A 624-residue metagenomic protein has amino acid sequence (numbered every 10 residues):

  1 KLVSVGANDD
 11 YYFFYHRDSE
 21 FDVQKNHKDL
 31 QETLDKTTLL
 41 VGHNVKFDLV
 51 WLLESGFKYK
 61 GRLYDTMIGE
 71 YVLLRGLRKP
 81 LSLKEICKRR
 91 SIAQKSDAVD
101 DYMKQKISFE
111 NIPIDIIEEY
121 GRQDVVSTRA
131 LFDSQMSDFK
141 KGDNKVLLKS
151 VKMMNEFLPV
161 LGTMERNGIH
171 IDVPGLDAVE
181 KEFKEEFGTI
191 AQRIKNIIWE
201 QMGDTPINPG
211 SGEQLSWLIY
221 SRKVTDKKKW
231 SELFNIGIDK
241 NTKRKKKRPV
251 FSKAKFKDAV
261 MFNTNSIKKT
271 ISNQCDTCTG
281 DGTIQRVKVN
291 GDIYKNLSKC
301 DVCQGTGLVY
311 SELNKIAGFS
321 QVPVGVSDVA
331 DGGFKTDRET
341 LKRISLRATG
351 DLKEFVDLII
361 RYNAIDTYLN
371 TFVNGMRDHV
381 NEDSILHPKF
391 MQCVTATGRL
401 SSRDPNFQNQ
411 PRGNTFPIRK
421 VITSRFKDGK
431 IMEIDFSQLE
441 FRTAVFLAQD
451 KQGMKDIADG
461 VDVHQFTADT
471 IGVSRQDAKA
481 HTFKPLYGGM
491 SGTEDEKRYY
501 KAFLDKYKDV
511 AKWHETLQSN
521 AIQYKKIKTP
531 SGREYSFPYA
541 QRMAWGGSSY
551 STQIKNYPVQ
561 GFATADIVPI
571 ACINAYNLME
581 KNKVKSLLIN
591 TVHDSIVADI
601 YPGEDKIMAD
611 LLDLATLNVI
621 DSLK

Functional and structural regions predicted by a protein language model:
K1-S4, R89, A98, M103-N414 (+6 more regions): Conserved "right-hand" nucleotidyltransferase catalytic core of DNA-directed polymerases
V3-K141, M153, T467-T470: Active-site-proximal helix-loop-helix substrate-binding element of RNase H-like nuclease domains
S4-D9, D383, K389-S474: Function-dense linear segments that define catalytic or interfacial modules in macromolecule-processing proteins
H43, Y64-M67, R425-E440, K484-G488 (+1 more regions): Conserved catalytic palm subdomain of right-hand nucleotidyl-transferase polymerases, strongest for RNA-directed enzymes
K46-F57, G69-L74, L215-V224, S437-Q452 (+1 more regions): Short active-site loop/helix that positions an aromatic residue
V72-G76, T163-F187, M490-E494, I596-D613: Catalytic palm subdomain of template-directed nucleic-acid polymerases, centered on the conserved carboxylate motif
P159, R166, N273-Q274, T279-K295 (+7 more regions): Conserved catalytic core of nucleic-acid polymerases
L614-L623: A common structural junction motif
